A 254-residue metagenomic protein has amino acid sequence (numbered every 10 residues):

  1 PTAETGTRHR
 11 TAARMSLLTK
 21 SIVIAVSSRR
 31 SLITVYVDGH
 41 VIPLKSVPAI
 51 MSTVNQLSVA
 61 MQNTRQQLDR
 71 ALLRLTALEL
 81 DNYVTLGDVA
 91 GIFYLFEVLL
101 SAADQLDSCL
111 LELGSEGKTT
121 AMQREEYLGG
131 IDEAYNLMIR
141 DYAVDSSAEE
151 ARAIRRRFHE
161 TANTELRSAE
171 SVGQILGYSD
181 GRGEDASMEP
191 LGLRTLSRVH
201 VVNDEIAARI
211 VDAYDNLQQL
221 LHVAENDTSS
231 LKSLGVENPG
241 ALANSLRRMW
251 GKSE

Functional and structural regions predicted by a protein language model:
P1-E170: Divalent-cation
N136-E254: Long, highly charged, low-complexity intrinsically disordered interaction regions that mediate electrostatic DNA/RNA
